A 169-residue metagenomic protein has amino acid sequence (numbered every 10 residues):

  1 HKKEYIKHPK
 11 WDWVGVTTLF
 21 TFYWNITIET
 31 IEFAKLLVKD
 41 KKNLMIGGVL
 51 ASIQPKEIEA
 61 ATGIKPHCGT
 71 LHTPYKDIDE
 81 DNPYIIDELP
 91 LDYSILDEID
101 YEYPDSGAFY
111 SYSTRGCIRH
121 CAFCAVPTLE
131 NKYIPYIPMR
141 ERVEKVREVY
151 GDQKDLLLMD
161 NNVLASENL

Functional and structural regions predicted by a protein language model:
H1-G107: Glycine-rich beta-alpha loop elements in corrinoid/cobalamin-binding modules across cobalamin-dependent enzymes
D97-L169: Radical SAM [4Fe-4S] cluster-binding motif and immediate context
